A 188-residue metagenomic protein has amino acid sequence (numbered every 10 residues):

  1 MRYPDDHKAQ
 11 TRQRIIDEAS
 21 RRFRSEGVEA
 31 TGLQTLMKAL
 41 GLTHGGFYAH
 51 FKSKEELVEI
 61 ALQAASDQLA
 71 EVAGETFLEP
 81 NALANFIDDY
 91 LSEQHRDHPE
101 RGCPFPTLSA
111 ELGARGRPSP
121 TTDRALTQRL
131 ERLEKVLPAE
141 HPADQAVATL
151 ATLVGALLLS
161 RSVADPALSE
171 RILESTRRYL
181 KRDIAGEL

Functional and structural regions predicted by a protein language model:
M1-Q10, G186-L188: N-terminal intrinsically disordered/low-complexity leader segments
R14, E18-E56: Helix-turn-helix
D17, P80-H95, V147, E170 (+1 more regions): Amphipathic alpha-helical segments that line or abut small-molecule/effector binding pockets and mediate allosteric
F51, V58-A65, V72: Alpha-helical DNA-contacting segments of helix-turn-helix folds
I60, E71-G102: Hydrophobic alpha-helical connector segments
N85-F86, R96-D123: Amphipathic alpha-helical segments used for helix-helix packing
Y90-L91, F105-S109, T149-A156: Short alpha-helical scaffolding segments that buttress acidic/His motifs in well-ordered protein cores
G116-D123, V136-L188: Hydrophobic/aromatic-rich alpha-helical bundle segments in the mid-to-C-terminal region
